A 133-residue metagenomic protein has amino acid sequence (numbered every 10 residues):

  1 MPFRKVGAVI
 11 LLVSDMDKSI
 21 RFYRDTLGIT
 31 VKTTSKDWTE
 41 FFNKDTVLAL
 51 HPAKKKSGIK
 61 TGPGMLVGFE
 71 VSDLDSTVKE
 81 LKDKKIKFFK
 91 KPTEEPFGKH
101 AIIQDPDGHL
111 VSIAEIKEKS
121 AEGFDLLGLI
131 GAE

Functional and structural regions predicted by a protein language model:
M1-I20, V47, M65-V67, K117-E133: N-terminal beta-strand motif that seeds the catalytic metal site of vicinal oxygen chelate
M1-P2, V78, K82-E133: Vicinal oxygen chelate
K5-S14, T39-F42, S57-K82, K99-Q104 (+1 more regions): Vicinal oxygen chelate
M16, T34-K36, T46, E95-F97 (+1 more regions): Short strand-connecting beta-turns/loops that link adjacent beta-strands
D17-T26, L110: Conserved active-site alpha-helix within GNAT-family acetyltransferase domains
G28-T33, F88-K91: Short secondary-structure junctions
T30-P63, L110-I116: Conserved short beta-strand elements that form part of the metal-binding/catalytic scaffold of enzyme active sites
H51, G68-E70, K91, A114: A cross-family glycoside hydrolase active-site/sugar-binding cleft signature
